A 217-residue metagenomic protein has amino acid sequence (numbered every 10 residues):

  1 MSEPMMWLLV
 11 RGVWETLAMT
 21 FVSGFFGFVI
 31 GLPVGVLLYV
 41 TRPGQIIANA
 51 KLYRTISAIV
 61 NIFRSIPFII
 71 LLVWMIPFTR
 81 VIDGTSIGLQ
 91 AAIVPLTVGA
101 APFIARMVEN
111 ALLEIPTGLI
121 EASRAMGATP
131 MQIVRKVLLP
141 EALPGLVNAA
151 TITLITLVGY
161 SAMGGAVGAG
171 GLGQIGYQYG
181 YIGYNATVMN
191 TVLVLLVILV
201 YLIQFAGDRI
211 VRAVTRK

Functional and structural regions predicted by a protein language model:
M1-W7, V167: Short membrane-interfacial helix/loop motifs at transmembrane-helix boundaries
L8-L113, N148-I155, L195-I203: Membrane-water interface segments at the C-terminal ends of transmembrane alpha-helices in multi-pass inner-membrane
L9, V13, L17, T55 (+6 more regions): Hydrophobic alpha-helical elements at and bordering transmembrane segments of multi-pass membrane proteins
L17, F21, P130-S161: Transmembrane alpha-helices
L37-P43, A125, M189-K217: C-terminal transmembrane helix and the adjacent membrane-cytosol boundary/short C-terminal tail of inner/organellar
F63, S123-A125, I152-I155, Y181 (+2 more regions): Helix-capping/transition residues at the boundaries of transmembrane alpha-helices and the short helical linkers
M107-L146, G176, R216: Short cytoplasmic-facing helical segments at TM-TM junctions of multi-pass membrane proteins
Y160-N190, V194-L195, T215: Glycine-rich helix-loop "coupling/hinge" segments at transmembrane-helix boundaries in multipass transporters
